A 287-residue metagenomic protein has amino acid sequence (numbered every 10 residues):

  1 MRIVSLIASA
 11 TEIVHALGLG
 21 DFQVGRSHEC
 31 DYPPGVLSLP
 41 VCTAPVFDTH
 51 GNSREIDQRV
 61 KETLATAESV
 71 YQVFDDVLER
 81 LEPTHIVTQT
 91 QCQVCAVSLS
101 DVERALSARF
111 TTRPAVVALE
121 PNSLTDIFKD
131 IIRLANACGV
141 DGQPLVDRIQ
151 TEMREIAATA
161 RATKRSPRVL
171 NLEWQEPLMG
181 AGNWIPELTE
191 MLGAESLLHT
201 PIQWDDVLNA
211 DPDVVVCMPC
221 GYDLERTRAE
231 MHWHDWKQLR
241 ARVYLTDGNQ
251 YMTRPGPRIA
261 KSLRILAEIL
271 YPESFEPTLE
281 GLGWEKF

Functional and structural regions predicted by a protein language model:
M1-F287: N-terminal ligand-binding lobe of clamshell/alpha-beta domains
